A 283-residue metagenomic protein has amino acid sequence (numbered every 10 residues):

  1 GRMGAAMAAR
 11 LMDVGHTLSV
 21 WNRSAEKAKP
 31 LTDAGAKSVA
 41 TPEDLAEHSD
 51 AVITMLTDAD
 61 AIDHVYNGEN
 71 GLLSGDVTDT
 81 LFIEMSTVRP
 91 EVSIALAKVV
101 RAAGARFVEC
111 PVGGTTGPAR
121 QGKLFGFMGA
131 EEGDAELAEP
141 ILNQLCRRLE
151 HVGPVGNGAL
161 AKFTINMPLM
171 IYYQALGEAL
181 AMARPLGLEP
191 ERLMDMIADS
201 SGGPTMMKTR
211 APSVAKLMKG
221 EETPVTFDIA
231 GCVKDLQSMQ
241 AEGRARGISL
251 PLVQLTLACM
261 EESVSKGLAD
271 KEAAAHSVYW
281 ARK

Functional and structural regions predicted by a protein language model:
G1-T54, T80, M85, T116 (+1 more regions): NAD(P)+-binding Rossmann beta1-loop-alpha1 motif at the extreme N-terminus of oxidoreductases
M7-A8, K27, L96, I141 (+1 more regions): Hydrophobic residues within alpha-helices that form the first helical element adjacent to the glycine-rich loop
L18, S38, F107-V108, L149 (+2 more regions): Hydrophobic beta-strand scaffold residues
R23-S24, D58, E131: Residues in the short beta-alpha loop(s) of Rossmann-like NAD(P)-binding domains
P42-R106: Rossmann-fold NAD(P) dinucleotide-binding segment
V65, T87-N166: Rossmann-fold dinucleotide-binding core
L137, N157-K283: Helical "substrate-binding/catalytic lid" subdomain of Rossmann-like NAD(P)-dependent dehydrogenases/reductases
